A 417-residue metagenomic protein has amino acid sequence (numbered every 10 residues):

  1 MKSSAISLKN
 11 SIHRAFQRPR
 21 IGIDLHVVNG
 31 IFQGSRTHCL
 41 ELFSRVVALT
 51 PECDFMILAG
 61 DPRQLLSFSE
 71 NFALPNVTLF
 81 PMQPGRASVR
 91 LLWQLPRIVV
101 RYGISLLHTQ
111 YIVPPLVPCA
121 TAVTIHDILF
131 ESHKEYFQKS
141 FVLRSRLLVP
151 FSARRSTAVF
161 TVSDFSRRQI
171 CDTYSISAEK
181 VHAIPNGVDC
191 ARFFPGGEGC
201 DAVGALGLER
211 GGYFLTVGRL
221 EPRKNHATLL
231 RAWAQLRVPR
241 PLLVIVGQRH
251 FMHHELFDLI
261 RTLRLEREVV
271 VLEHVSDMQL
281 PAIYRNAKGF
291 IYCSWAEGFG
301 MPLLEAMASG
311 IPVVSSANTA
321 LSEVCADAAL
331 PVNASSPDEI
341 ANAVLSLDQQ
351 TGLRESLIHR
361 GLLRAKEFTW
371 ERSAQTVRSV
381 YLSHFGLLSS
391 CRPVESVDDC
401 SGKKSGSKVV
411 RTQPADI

Functional and structural regions predicted by a protein language model:
K2-I417: Carbohydrate transferase catalytic cores enriched for Leloir-type hexosyltransferases
